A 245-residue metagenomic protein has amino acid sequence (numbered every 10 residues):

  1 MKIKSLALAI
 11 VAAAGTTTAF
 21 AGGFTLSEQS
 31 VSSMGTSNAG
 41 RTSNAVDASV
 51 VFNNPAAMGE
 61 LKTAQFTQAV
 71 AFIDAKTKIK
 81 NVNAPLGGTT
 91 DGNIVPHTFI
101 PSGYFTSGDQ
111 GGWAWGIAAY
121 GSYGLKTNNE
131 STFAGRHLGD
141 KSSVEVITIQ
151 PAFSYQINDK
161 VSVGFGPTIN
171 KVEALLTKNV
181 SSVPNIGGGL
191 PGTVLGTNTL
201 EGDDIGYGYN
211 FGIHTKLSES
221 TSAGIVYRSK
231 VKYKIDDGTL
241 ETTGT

Functional and structural regions predicted by a protein language model:
M1-A21: Gram-negative bacterial Sec-dependent N-terminal signal peptides
A14-T16, G59, F66, S162: Hydrophobic alpha-helical membrane context
T18, N38, N53-M58, V70-A71 (+2 more regions): Beta-barrel outer-membrane channel/assembly domains of diderm bacteria
G22-S37, I79, N83-T89, T98-T245: Outer-membrane beta-barrel porins/channels
T25-G40, G59-K76: Transmembrane beta-strand segments of Gram-negative outer membrane beta-barrel proteins
R41-V46, V51-A64, F105-G112, G124 (+1 more regions): Outer-membrane beta-barrel pore proteins
A45, A75-I79: Short, solvent-exposed loop/turn elements at domain surfaces
